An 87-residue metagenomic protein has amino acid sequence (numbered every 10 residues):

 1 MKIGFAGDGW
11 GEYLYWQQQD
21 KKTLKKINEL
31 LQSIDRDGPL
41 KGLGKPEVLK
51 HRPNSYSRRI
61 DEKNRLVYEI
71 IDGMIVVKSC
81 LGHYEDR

Functional and structural regions predicted by a protein language model:
K2, D8-L24, L43, R58-R65 (+1 more regions): Enriched for short, Lys/Arg-rich terminal
G4, K26, V48: Amphipathic alpha-helical recognition patches that constitute DNA-binding helices
L24-Q32: PIN-domain endoribonuclease scaffold, especially VapC-family toxins
E29-L30, V48, R65, C80: Acidic/proline-rich low-complexity IDRs
Q32-R59: A short, surface-exposed loop/turn module that caps and links secondary-structure elements
